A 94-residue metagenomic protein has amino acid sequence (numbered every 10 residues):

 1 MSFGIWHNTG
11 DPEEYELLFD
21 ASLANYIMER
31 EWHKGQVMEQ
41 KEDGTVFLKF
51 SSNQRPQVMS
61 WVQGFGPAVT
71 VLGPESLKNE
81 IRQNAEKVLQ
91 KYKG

Functional and structural regions predicted by a protein language model:
M1-G94: Polybasic (Lys/Arg-rich)
